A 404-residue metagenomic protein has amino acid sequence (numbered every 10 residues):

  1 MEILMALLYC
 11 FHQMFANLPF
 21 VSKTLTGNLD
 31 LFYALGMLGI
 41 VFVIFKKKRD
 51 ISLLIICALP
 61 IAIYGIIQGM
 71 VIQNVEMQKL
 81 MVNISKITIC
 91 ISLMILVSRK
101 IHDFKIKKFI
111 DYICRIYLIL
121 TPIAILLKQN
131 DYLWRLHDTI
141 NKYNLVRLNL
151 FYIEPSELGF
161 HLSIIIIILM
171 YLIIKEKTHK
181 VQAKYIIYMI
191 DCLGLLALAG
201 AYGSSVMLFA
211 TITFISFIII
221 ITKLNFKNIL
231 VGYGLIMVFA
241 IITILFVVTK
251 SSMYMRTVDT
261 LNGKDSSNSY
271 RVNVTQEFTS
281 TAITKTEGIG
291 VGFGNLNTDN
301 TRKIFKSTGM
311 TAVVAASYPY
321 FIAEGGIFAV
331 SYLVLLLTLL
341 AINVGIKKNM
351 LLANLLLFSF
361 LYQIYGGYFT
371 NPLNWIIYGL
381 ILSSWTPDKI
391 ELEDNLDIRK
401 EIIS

Functional and structural regions predicted by a protein language model:
M1-K46, I63-V71, F358-L361, I376: N-terminal signal-anchor transmembrane segment
E2, Y33-K47, I165-E176, V330-I346: Hydrophobic, aromatic-rich transmembrane alpha-helices and their immediate juxtamembrane boundary segments
L54-I66, V75-R99, Y112: Aromatic-anchored transmembrane helix interface
K108-R135, I153-I220: Alpha-helical transmembrane segments of multi-pass inner-membrane proteins
D111, V181-Y185, N228-L230, E324-F360: Hydrophobic transmembrane alpha-helices and their immediate junctions
K128, I221-N262, T284: A membrane-periplasm/extracellular boundary helix in multi-pass inner-membrane enzymes that assemble envelope glycans
W134-D138, L261-G325: Long extracytoplasmic/lumenal interhelical loops at the membrane interface of multi-pass membrane proteins
I167, L352-Q363, Y368-S404: Transmembrane alpha-helices of multi-pass inner-membrane enzymes
